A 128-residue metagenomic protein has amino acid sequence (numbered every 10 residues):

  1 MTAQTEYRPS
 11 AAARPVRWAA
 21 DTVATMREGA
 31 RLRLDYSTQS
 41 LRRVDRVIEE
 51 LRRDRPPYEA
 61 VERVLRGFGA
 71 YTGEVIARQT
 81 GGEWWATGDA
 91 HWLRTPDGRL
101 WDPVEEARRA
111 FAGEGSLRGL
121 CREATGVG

Functional and structural regions predicted by a protein language model:
T2-A60: N-terminal low-complexity, intrinsically disordered segments
S10, P15, A19-T22, G69 (+3 more regions): Small-side-chain structural scaffolding
T38-L41, R63-G67, T95, E123-G126: A sequence-level detector of short, solvent-exposed, charge-rich linear segments
I48-L51, Q79-T80, F111, A124: Generic structural signal for hydrophobic core residues of well-folded globular domains
R55-D97: Amphipathic, interaction-prone secondary-structure segments
L93-G128: A recognition module on extended beta-rich or small alphabeta surfaces enriched in W/G with H and D/E
